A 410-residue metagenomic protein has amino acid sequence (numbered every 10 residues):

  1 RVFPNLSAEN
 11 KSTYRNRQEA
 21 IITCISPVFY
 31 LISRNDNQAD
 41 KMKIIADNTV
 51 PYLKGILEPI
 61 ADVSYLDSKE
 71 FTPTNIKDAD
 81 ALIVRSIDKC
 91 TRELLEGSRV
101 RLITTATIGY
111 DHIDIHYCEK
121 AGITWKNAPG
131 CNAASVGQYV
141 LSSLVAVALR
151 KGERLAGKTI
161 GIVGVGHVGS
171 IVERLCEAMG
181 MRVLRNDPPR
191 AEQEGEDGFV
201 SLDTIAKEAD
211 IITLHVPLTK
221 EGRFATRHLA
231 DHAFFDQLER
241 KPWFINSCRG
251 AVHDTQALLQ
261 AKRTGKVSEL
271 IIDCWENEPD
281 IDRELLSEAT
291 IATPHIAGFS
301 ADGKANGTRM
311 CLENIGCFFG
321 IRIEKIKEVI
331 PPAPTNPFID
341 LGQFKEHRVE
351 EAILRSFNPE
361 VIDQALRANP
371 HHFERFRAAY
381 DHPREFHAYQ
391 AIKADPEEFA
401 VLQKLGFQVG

Functional and structural regions predicted by a protein language model:
L31-I32, D36-A79: N-terminal glycine-/charge-rich "phosphate-binding" loop or analogous flexible N-terminal tail
D80-G152: Phosphate/diphosphate ligand-binding glycine-rich loop within oxidoreductases
C90, R190-R283: Rossmann-like adenosine-cofactor binding region
G137, A156-E177: Glycine-rich adenosine-cofactor-binding loop
G137-E153, A178-M181, R309-F318: Oxidoreductase and adenylate-handling cofactor-binding alpha/beta cores
A178-G195: NAD(P)-binding Rossmann-fold cofactor-contacting core
K241-G410: Rossmann-like dinucleotide-binding domain for NAD(H)/NADP(H)
